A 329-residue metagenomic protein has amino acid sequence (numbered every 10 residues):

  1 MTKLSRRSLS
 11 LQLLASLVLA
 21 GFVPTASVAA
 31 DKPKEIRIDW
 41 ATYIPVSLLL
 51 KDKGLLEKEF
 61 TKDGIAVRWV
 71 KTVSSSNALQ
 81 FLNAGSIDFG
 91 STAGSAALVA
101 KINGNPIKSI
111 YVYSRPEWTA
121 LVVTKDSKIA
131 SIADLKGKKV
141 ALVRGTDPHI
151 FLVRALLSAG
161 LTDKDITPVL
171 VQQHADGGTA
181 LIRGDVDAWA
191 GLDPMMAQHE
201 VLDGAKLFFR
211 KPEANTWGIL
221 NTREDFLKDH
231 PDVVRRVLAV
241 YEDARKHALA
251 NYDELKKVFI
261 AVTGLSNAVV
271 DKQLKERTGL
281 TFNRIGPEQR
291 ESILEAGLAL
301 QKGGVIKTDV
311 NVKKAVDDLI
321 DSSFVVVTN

Functional and structural regions predicted by a protein language model:
R6-L13: N-terminal export leaders
L19-S27: C-terminal segment of classical bacterial N-terminal signal peptides
A30-T162, P168-H174, D187-D193, L207 (+1 more regions): Short, glycine-/small- and polar/acidic-enriched structural segments that line small-molecule recognition paths
G54, K58, Q80, A84 (+13 more regions): Solvent-exposed, polar/charged alpha-helical surfaces in well-ordered, non-transmembrane soluble domains, broadly
G64-R68, D163-I166, T263-L274, K307-K314: Short, surface-exposed acidic
S95, P168-V169, Q173-V262: Pocket-lining segment of extracytoplasmic ligand-binding domains
D229-K307: Secondary-structure end/capping motifs
L300-N329: Conserved C-terminal helix/tail region of periplasmic/extracytoplasmic solute-binding proteins
